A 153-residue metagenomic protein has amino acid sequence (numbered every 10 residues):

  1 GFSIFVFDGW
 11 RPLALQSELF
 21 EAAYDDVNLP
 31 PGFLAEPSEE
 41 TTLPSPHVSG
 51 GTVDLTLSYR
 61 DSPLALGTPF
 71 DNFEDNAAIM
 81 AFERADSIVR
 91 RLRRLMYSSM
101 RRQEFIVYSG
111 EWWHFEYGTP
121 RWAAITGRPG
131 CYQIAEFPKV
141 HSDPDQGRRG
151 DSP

Functional and structural regions predicted by a protein language model:
G1-P153: Cell-envelope/glycan interface and biosynthesis
